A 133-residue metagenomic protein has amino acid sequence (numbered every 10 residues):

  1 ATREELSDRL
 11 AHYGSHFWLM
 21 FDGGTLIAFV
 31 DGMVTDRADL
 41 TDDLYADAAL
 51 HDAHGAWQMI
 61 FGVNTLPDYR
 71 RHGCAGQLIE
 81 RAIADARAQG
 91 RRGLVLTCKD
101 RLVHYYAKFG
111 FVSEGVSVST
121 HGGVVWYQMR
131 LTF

Functional and structural regions predicted by a protein language model:
A1-G23, F29-L40, L44-L50: Active-site rim helix/loop that mediates acceptor-substrate recognition in acyltransferases
S15, V124-M129: Short hydrophobic/aromatic beta-strand or adjacent loop that forms the aromatic wall/cage of a ligand/substrate-binding
F29-N64, R70, E80, S119-W126: Conserved acyl-donor/pantetheine-binding loop and adjacent beta-alpha core of acyl/acetyltransferases and related
G73: Conserved G/P- and acidic residue-centered "switch" motifs that form tight phosphate/ATP-binding loops in soluble
I79, D85-K99: Conserved GNAT acetyl-CoA-binding A-motif
A88, D100-V124: Conserved active-site alpha-helix within GNAT-family acetyltransferase domains
